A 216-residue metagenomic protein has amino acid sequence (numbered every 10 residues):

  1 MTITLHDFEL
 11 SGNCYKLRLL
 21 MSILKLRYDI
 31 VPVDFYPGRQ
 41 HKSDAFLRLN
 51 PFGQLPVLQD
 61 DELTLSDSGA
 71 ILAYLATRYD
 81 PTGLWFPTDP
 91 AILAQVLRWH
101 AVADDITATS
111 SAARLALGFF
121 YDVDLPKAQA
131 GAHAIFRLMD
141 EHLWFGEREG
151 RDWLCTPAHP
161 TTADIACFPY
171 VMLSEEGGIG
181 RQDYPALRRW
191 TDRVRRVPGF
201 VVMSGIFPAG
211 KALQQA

Functional and structural regions predicted by a protein language model:
M1-L10, Y15-P126: GST-like domain detector, emphasizing the conserved glutathione-binding G-site in the N-terminal thioredoxin-like
D34, T162, F207-G210: Short, solvent-exposed turn/loop segments enriched in Gly/Ser/Thr/Pro and often Arg
S66, A91, Q182-A186, V202: Alpha-helix N-cap and coil->helix boundary residues
A76, Y170-V171, S204: Active-site-flanking alpha-helical
H100-R196: GST-like fold's C-terminal all-alpha helical module
P185-A216: Long hydrophobic alpha-helical segments typical of transmembrane helices together with their membrane-interfacial
